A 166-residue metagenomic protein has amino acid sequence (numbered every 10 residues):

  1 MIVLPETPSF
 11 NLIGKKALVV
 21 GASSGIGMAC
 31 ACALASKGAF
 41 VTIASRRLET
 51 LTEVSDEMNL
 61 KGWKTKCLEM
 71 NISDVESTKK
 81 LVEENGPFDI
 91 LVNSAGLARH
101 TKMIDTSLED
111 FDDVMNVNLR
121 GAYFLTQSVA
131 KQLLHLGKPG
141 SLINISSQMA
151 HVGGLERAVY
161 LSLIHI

Functional and structural regions predicted by a protein language model:
S23-G25: Conserved glycine-rich cofactor-binding loop
E69-K80, L108: The beta1-alpha1 cofactor-binding region of Rossmann-like NAD(H)/NADP(H)-dependent oxidoreductases
K102-M103, D110-M115: Substrate-binding pocket helix/loop in short-chain dehydrogenase/reductase
I104, V152-V159: Active-site loop immediately N-terminal to the catalytic Tyr-X3-Lys motif of short-chain dehydrogenase/reductase
T126-Q127: A short, exposed helix-loop element centered on a Lys and neighboring polar residues
S147: Residue(s) in the substrate-gating loop at a strand-loop-helix junction that position the organic substrate next
H165-I166: Conserved small/polar residues in nucleotide/adenosyl-binding loops
